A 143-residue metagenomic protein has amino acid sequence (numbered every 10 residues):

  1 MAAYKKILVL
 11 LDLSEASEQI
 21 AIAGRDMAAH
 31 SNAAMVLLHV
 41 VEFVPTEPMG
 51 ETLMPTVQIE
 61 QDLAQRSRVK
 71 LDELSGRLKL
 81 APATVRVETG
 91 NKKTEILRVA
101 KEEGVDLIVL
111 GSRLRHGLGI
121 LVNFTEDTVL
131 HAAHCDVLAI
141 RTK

Functional and structural regions predicted by a protein language model:
A2, S75-I108, R115: Structural beta-alpha unit
A2-E51: Small/aliphatic-rich secondary-structure junction motif
V36-L38, T84-E88, L138: General small-molecule cofactor/ligand-binding pocket signal
T52-T56, E102-E103, E126-T128: Short, hinge-like loop/turn segments at secondary-structure boundaries
P55-V69: A short acidic, glycine-rich active-site loop that binds or catalyzes chemistry on phosphate/adenosine moieties
L110-H131: Glycine-rich, Arg-bearing micro-motifs that act as flexible, cationic patches
C135-K143: Short, flexible loop segments at boundaries between secondary-structure elements
